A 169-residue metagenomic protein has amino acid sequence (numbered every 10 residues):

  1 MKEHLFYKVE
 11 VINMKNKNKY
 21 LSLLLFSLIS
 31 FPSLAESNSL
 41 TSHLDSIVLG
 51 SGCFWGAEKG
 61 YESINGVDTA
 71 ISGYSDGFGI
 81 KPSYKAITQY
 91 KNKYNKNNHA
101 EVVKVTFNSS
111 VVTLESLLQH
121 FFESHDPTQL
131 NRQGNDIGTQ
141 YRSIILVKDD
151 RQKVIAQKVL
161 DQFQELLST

Functional and structural regions predicted by a protein language model:
H4-N13: Short, Lys/Arg-enriched N-terminal segments with co-localized hydrophobic residues within the first ~10-30 amino acids
E10, S30-F31, N95: Short, flexible coil/linker elements and helix-boundary hinge sites characteristic of intrinsically disordered
I12-L21: Bacterial N-terminal signal peptides that target proteins for export
Y20-L23, D149: Generic alpha-helix initiation/capping and coil-helix boundary signal
S22-P32: Bacterial N-terminal signal peptides
L34-T169: Flexible coil/turn and secondary-structure edge motifs
